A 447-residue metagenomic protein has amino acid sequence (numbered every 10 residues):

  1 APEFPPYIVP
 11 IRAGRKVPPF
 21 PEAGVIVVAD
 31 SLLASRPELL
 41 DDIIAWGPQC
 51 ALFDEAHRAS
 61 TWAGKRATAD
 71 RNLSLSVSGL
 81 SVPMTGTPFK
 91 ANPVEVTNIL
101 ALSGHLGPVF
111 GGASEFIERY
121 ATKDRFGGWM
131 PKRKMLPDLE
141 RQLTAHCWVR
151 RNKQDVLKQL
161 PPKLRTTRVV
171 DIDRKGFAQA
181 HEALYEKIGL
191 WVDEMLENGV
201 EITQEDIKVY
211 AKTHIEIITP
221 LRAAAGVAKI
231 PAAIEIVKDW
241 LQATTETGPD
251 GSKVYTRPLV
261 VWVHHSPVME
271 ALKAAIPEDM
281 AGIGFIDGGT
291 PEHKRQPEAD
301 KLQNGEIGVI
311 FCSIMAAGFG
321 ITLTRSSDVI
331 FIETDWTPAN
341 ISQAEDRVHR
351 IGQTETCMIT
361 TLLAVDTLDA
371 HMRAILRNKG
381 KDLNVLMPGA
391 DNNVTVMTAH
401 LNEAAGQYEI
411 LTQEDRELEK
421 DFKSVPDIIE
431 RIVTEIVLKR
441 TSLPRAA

Functional and structural regions predicted by a protein language model:
A1-R12, L106: Conserved helix-turn-beta segment of the N-terminal RecA-like "Helicase ATP-binding" lobe in SF1/SF2 helicases
R15-A23, D30-G47: Conserved helix/coil segment N-terminal to the catalytic DExD/H
S35-R36, A91-P93, M269-K273, Q296 (+1 more regions): SF2 helicase motor core recognition
Q49-F53, A67-Q154, Q353-T356: Conserved P-loop NTPase motor "coupling/switch" region that bridges the ATPase
R58-L73, P338-A339: Substrate-gripping "pore-loop 1 plus following alpha2 helix"
Q154-A275: Conserved helicase/translocase motor-coupling segment
M280-A317: Conserved helicase ATPase core of P-loop NTP-dependent helicases/translocases
W336-E345, H349-R440: A conserved SF2-helicase RecA2
